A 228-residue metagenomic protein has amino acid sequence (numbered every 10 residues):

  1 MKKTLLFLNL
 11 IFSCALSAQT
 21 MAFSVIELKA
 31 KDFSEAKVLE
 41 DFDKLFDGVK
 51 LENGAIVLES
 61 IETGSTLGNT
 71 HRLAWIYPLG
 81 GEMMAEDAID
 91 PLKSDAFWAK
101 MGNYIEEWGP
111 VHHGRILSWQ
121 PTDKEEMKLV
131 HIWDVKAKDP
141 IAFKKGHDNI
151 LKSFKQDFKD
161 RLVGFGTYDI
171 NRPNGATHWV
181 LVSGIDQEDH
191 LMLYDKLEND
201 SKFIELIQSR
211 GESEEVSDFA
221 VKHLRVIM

Functional and structural regions predicted by a protein language model:
T4-C14: Sec-dependent N-terminal signal peptides
A18-E205, S209-M228: Short S/T/G/P-rich N-terminal loop/turn motif that feeds into the first structured element of a domain
